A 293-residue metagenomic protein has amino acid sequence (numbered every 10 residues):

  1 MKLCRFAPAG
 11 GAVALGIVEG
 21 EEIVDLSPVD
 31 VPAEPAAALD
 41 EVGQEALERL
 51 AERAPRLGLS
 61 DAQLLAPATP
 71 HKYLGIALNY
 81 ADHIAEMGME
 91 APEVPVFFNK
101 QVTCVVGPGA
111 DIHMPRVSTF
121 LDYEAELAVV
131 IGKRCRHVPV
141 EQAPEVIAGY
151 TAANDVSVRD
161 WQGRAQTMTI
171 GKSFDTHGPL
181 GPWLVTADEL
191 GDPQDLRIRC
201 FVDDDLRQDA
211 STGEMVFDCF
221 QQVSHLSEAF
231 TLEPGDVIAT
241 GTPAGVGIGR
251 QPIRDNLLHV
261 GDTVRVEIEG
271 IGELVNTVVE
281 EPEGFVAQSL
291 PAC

Functional and structural regions predicted by a protein language model:
M1-P95, T263-E267, F285-C293: N-terminal non-catalytic cap/leader segment that marks the start of a structured domain
C4, Q63-L65, E86-G88, I112-L121 (+5 more regions): A generic local secondary-structure boundary/capping motif
A7, K100-V102, G109, R116 (+6 more regions): Short, structured patches in soluble enzyme cores that scaffold and shape functional sites
E48, P55-G58, H83, R159-C293: Catalytic-pocket segment enriched in acidic/His residues
A66, K72, T119-L121, S224 (+2 more regions): Residue "hotspots" at secondary-structure boundaries inside conserved domains
E90-P108, Y123, H259-G270: Structural signature of FAD isoalloxazine-binding scaffolds in flavoprotein oxidoreductases
V96-P115, C135-R136, T176-W183, A244-I248: Short catalytic-site patches enriched in acidic/histidine residues that coordinate or position cofactors/metals
